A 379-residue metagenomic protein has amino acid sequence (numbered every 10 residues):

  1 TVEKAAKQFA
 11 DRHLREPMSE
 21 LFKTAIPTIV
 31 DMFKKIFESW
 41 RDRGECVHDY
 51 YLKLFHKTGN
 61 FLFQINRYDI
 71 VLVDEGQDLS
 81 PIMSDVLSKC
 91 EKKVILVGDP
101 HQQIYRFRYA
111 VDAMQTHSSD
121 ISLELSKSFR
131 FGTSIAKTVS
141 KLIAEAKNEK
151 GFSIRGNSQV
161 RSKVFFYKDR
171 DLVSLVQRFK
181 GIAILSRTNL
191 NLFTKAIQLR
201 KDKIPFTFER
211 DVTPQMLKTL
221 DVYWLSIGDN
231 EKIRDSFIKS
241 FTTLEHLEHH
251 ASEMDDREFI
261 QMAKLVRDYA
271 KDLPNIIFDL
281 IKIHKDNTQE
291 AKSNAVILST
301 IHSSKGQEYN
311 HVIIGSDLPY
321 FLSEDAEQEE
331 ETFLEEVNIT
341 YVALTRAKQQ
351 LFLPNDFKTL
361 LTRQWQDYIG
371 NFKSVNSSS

Functional and structural regions predicted by a protein language model:
T1-I70, P81-V86, R106: Accessory N-terminal region flanking or inserted into the helicase ATPase core in nucleic-acid motor proteins
E20-T24, E38-V47, V212-P214, E253-D255 (+1 more regions): Structural motif
P27-V30, D49, T133-A136, F193 (+4 more regions): Non-catalytic, well-ordered alpha-helical scaffold segments
K35-F37, R41-D42, V47-Y50, L54-T58 (+12 more regions): Flexible, surface-exposed loop/gating regions in the mature catalytic domains of secreted/periplasmic hydrolases
I65, I70, Q77-Q159, R170 (+8 more regions): Conserved helicase motor core of SF1/SF2 NTP-dependent helicases
E75-D78, R346-A347: Catalytic glutamate of the conserved HExxH
R170-I297, I301, K305: Conserved helicase/translocase motor-coupling segment
R267-H311, S316-S379: C-terminal accessory regions
